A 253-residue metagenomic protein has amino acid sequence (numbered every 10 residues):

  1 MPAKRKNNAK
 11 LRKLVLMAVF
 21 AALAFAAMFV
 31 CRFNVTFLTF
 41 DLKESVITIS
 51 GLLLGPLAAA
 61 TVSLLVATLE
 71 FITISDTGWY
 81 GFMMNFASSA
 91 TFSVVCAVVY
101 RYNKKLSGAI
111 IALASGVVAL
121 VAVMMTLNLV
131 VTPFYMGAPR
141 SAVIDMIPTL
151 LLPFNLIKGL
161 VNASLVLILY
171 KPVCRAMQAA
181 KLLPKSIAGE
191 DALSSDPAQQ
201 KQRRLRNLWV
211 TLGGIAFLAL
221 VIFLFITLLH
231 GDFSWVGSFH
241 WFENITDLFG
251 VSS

Functional and structural regions predicted by a protein language model:
M1-S253: Loop-helix junctions at membrane interfaces
